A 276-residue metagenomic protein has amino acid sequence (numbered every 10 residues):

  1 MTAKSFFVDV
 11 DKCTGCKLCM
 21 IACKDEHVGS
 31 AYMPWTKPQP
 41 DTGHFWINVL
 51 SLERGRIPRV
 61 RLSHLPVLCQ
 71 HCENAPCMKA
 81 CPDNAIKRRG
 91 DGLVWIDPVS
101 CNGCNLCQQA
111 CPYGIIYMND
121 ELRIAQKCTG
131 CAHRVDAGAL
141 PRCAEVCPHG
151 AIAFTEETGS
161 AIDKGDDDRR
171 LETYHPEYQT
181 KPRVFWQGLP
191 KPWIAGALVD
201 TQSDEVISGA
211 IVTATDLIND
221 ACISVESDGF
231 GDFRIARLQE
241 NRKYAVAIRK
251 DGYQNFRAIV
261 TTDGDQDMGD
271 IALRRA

Functional and structural regions predicted by a protein language model:
M1-A85, R89-G92, V99-S100, A110: Ferredoxin-type iron-sulfur electron-transfer modules and their immediate structural context
A31-L68, S100, Q108-Q109, Y113-D200 (+1 more regions): Flanking helices and flexible, charged tails adjoining ferredoxin-like Fe-S electron-transfer domains in multi-subunit
C72, L217, L238-E240, I271: Hydrophobic loop/turn residues within beta-sheet-rich immunoglobulin-like superfamily modules
R183-V184, V260-A276: Extracellular beta-sheet/turn segments enriched in Thr/Pro/Gly and aliphatic residues
I194-D200, V212, G231, I271: A short, amphipathic beta-strand motif
A210-D216, V246: Hydrophobic beta-strand segments
L217-R234: Short, acidic Ser/Thr/Gly-rich low-complexity loop/linker segments typical of extracellular and cell-surface proteins
V246-I259: A short, solvent-exposed loop/turn motif at the edges and junctions of modular extracellular/periplasmic domains
